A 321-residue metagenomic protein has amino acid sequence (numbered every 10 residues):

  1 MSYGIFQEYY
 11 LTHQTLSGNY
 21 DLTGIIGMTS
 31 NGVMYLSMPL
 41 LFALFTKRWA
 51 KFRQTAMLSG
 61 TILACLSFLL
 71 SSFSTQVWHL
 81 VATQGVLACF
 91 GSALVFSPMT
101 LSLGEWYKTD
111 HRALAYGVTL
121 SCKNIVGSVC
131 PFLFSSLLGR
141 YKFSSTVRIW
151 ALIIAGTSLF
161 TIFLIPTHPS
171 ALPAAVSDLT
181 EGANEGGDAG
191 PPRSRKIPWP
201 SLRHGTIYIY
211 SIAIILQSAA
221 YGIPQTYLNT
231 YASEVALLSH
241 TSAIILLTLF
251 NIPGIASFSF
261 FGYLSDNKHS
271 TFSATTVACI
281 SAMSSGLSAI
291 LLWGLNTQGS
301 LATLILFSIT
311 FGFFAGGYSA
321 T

Functional and structural regions predicted by a protein language model:
Y3-Y10, W199-Y263, S270, T275 (+1 more regions): Extracytoplasmic gate region of multi-pass secondary transporters
F6, Y10, G85, S92-K108 (+2 more regions): Intracellular juxtamembrane helix-capping segments at the cytosolic ends of symmetry-related transmembrane helices
L36-W78: Conserved MFS/SLC helix-loop-helix module at the cytosolic interface between two early adjacent transmembrane helices
S37-F52, S257-F272, L292: Helix-to-loop junctions at the C-terminal end of transmembrane segments in multipass secondary transporters
A64-F68, V77-L94, S102, I215-L216 (+1 more regions): Hydrophobic core of transmembrane alpha-helices in multi-pass small-molecule transporters, especially MFS/SLC-type
R112, T119-P173: Helix-loop-helix hairpin linking two adjacent transmembrane segments in secondary transporters
A175-Y210: Juxtamembrane intracellular "pre-TM" segments in multi-pass secondary transporters
N251, N267, T271-T321: C-terminal transmembrane helical hairpin of 12-TM major facilitator-type secondary transporters
